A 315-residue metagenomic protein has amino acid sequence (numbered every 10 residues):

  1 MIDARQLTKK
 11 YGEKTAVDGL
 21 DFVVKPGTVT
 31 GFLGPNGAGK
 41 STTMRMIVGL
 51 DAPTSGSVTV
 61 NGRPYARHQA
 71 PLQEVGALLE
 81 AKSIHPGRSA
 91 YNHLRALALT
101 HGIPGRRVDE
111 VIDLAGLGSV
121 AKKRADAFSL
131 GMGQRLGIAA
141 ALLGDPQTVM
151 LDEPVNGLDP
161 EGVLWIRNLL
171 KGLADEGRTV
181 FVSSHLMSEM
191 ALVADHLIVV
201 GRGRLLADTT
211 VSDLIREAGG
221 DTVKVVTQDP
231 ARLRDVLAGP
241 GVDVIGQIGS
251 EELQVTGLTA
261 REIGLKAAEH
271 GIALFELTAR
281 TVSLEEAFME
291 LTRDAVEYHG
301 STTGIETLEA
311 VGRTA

Functional and structural regions predicted by a protein language model:
I2-G201, A207: ABC transporter nucleotide-binding domains
S57, T222, A273-E276: Residues at or immediately flanking beta-strands
Y65-A66, G102, L205, Q228-P230 (+2 more regions): Short, surface-exposed acidic/glycine-rich loop or hinge patches that mediate macromolecular interfaces
H101, G177, A218, G241 (+2 more regions): Conserved NTP-handling cores and scaffolds of large molecular machines
E110, S212-R216, S301-T303: Short, flexible cytosolic linker that couples an ABC transmembrane/permease module to its adjacent nucleotide-binding
R167-L258: ABC transporter nucleotide-binding domain
T256-A315: C-terminal coupling/interaction segments
